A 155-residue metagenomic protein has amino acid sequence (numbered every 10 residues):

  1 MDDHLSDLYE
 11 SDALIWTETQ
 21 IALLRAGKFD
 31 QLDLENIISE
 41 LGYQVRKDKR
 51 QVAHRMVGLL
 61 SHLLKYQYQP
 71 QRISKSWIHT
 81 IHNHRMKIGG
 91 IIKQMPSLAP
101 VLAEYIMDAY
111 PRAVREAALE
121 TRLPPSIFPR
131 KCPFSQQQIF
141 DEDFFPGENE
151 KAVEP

Functional and structural regions predicted by a protein language model:
M1-G58, L64-P155: Surface/interface-facing alpha-helical segments and adjacent flexible terminal/loop regions used for partner/assembly
